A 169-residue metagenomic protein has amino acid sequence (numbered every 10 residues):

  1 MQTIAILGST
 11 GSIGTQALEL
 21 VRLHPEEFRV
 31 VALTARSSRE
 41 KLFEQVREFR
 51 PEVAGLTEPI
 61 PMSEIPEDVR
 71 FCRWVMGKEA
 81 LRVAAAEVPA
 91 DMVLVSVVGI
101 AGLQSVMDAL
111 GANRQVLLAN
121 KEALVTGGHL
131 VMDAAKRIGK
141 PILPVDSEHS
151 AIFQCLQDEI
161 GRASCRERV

Functional and structural regions predicted by a protein language model:
M1-A54: N-terminal Rossmann-like dinucleotide-binding module
Q2, R50-E52, R70-C72, A112-Q115 (+1 more regions): A short helix->loop->beta-strand "cap" motif at the edges of active sites that frequently abuts
T10, V46, V93, N113 (+1 more regions): Residue-level signal for inorganic ion chemistry
Q16-L23, E44-Q45, T126-G139, C155-D158: Active-site-proximal loop->helix
G55-T57, R73-A80: Short acidic-hydrophobic, aromatic-tinged amphipathic segments that line or gate anion-handling sites
I65, I100-A112, K121-P141: Rossmann-fold NAD(P)-binding glycine/threonine-rich loop
M76-A109: Beta-loop-alpha module in the N-terminal Rossmann-like domain of NAD(P)-dependent dehydrogenases, especially those
E159-V169: Residue-level detector of conserved catalytic or cofactor/ligand-binding positions in enzyme active sites
